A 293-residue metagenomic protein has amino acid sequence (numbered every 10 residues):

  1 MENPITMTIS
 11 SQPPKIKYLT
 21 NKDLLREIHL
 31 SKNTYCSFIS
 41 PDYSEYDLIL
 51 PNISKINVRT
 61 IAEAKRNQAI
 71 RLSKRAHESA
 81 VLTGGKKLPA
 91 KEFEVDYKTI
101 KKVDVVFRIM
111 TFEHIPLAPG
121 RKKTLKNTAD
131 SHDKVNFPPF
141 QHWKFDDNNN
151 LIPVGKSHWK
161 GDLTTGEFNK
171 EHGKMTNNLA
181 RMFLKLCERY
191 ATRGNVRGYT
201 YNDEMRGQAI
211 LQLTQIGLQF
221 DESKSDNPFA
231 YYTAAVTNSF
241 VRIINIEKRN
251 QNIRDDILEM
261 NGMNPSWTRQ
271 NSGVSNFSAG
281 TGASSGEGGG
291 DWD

Functional and structural regions predicted by a protein language model:
M1-Y201, T281-D293: Extreme N-terminal regulatory/targeting segments of RNA polymerase sigma factors
N3, E204-M205, S225-F229, R249-L258: Short, glycine/acidic-rich hinge or "gate" loops at secondary-structure transitions that mediate conformational
W159-L163, G207-Q212: A short glycine/small-residue-enriched secondary-structure motif
R189, N238-I253: Arg/Lys-rich amphipathic alpha helix in sigma70-family domain 2
R193-Y201, L213-A235, I246-K248: Short alpha-helix-to-loop micro-motif enriched in aromatics/charged/Gly
T214-E222, V241, I246, G262-G273: Short, charged low-complexity intrinsically disordered segments located at boundaries of structured domains
N252-D293: Intrinsically disordered, low-complexity, charge-dense segments enriched in Lys/Arg and Glu/Asp interspersed
